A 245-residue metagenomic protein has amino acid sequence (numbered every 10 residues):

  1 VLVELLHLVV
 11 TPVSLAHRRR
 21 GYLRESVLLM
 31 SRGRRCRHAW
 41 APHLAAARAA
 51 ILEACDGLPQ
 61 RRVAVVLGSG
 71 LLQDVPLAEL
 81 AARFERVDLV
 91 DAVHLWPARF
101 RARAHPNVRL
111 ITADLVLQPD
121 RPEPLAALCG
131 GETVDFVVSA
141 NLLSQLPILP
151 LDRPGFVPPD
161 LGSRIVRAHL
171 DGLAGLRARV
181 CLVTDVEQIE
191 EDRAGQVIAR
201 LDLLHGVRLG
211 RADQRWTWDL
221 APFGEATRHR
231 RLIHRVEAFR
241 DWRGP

Functional and structural regions predicted by a protein language model:
L2-R61: Class I SAM-dependent methyltransferase Rossmann-like catalytic core, especially the SAM/SAH-binding loop
P59-L72: Conserved class I S-adenosyl-L-methionine
G70-F84: Conserved SAM-binding loop of SAM-dependent methyltransferases across substrates and taxa, primarily the Class I
V93: Conserved SAM/SAH-binding beta-strand->alpha-helix loop
R101-G131: S-adenosyl-L-methionine
P124-L128, E132-G155, P159: A short SAM/SAH-binding and catalytic strip from SAM-dependent methyltransferases
F136-S139, I165-G172, R177-E187: Conserved beta-strand signature within the Rossmann-like core of class I S-adenosyl-L-methionine
E187-P245: Charged, low-complexity C-terminal accessory regions
